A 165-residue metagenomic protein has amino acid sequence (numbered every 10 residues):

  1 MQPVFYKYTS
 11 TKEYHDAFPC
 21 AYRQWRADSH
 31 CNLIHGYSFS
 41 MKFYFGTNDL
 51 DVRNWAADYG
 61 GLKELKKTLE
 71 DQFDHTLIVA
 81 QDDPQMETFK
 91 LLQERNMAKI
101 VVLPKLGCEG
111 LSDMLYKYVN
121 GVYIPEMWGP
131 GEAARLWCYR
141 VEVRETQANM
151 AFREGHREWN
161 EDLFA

Functional and structural regions predicted by a protein language model:
M1-A165: Charge-rich, low-complexity N-terminal segments
